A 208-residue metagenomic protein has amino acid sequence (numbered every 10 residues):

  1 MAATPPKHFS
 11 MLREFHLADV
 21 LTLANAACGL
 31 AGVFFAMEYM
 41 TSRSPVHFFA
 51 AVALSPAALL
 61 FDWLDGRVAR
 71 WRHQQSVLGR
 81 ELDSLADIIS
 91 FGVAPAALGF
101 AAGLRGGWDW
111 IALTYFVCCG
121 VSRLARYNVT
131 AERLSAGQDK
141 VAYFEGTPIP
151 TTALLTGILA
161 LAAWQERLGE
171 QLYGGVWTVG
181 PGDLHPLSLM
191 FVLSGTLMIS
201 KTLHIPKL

Functional and structural regions predicted by a protein language model:
M1-S10, V141-L208: C-terminal membrane-associated helical module and adjoining short loops/tails
M1-W63, K201: Topogenic membrane-insertion module of multi-pass membrane proteins
A2-A26, R67-L85, R126-T151, L203-L208: Interhelical loop and helix-boundary elements at the membrane-water interface of polytopic inner-membrane proteins
D19-L23, A27, A53, W71-Y127: Multi-pass membrane catalytic core of lipid/isoprenoid biosynthesis enzymes
L21-A24, A51-A58, A112-Y115, C119 (+3 more regions): Hydrophobic alpha-helical transmembrane segments of polytopic
N25, G29-F35, A94, C119-R123 (+2 more regions): Helical transmembrane-bundle signal
A31-A53, I89, V93-T114, I158-P186: Helix-coil boundary and interhelical linker segments in multi-pass alpha-helical membrane proteins
D62, V117-T130, L189-I205: Transmembrane alpha-helical segments that form the membrane-embedded catalytic/substrate-channel core of multi-pass
